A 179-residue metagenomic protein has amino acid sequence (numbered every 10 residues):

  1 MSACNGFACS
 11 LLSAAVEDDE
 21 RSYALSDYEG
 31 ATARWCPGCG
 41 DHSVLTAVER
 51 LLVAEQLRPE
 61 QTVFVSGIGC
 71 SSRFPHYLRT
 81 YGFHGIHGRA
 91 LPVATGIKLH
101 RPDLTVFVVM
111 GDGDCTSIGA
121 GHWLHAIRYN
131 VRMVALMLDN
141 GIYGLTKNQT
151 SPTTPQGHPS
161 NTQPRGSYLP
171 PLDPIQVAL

Functional and structural regions predicted by a protein language model:
G6, L11-W35: Generic N-terminal amphipathic, Lys/Arg-enriched alpha-helix
L25-I86: Active-site diphosphate/adenylate-binding microenvironment
R34-G38, V109-G113, H158-S167: Flexible, glycine/proline-enriched loop segments at strand-loop-helix junctions that form or flank small-ligand binding
G40-A47, P59, G88, P92 (+3 more regions): Conserved active-site and cofactor/substrate-binding residues in soluble primary-metabolism enzymes
D41-V44, R50-L57, L99-P102, R128-R132 (+2 more regions): Generic secondary-structure signature for well-ordered alpha-helical cores
I68-I142: Thiamine diphosphate
G144-T150: Glycine-rich, charge-decorated loop segments at or immediately adjacent to ligand/cofactor-binding or catalytic sites
S151-L179: Conserved thiamine diphosphate
